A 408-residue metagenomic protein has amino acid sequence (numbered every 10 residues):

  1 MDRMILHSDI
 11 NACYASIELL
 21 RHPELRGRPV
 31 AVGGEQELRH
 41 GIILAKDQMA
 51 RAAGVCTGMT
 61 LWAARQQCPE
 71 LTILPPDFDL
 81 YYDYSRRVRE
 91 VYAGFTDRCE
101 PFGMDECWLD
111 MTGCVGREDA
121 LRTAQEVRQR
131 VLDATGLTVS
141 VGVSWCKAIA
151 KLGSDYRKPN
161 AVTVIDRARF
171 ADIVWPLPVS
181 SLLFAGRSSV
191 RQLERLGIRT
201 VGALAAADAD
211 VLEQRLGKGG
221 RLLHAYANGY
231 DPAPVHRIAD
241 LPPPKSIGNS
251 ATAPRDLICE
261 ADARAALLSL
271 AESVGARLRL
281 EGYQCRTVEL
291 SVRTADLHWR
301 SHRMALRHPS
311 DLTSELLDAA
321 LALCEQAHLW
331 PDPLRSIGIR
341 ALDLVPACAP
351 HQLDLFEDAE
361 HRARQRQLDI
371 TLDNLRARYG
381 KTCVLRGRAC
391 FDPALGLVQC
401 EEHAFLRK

Functional and structural regions predicted by a protein language model:
M1-A225, V235-I238, A276, A359-K408: Gly/Gly-Pro- and Ser/Thr-rich, intrinsically disordered tail segments characteristic of DNA damage-repair and tolerance
S8, L109, V141, L290-V292 (+2 more regions): Preference for bulky hydrophobic residues occupying beta-strand positions in well-ordered beta-sheet regions
C13, Q36-R39, A295-W299, L344-A347: Short, charged/polar surface micro-motifs in flexible loops or helix N-caps
R28, V139, N160, R286-V288 (+2 more regions): Change "...and in nucleic-acid phosphodiester-cleaving endonucleases..." to "...and in nucleic-acid processing enzymes
F102-E106, S144-K147, Y283-T287, D332-S336: Short Gly/Ser/Thr- and Asp/Glu-enriched loop/turn motifs at secondary-structure junctions
C107-G113, S301-M304, P346, Q352-E357: Short, hydrophobic beta-strand segments
S181, S189-L334: DNA-contacting surface of Y-family translesion DNA polymerases
S310-D311, E315-R378: C-terminal hydrophobic structural anchor segments that stabilize assembly/packing rather than catalytic chemistry
